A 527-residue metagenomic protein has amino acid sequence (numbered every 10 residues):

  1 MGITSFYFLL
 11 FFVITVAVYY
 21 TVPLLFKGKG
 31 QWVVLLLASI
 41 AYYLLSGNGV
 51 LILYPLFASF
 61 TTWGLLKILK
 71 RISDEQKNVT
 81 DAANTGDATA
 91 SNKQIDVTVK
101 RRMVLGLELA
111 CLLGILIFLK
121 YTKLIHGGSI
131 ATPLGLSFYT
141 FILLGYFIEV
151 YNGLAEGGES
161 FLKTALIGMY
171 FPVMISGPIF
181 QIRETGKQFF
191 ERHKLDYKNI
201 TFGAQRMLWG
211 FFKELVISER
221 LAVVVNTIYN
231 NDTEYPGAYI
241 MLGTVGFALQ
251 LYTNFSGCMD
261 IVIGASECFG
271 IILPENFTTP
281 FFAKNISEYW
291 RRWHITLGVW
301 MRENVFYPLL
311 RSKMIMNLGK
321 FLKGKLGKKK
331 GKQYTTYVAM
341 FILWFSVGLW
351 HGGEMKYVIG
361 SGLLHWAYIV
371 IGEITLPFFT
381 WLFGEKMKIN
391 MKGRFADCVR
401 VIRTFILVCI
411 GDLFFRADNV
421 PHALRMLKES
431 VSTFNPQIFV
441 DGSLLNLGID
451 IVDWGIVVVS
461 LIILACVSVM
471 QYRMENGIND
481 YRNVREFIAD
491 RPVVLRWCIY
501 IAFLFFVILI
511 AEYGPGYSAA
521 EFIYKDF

Functional and structural regions predicted by a protein language model:
M1-D526: Membrane-embedded transmembrane alpha-helical bundles that form the catalytic cores of multi-pass lipid-modifying
